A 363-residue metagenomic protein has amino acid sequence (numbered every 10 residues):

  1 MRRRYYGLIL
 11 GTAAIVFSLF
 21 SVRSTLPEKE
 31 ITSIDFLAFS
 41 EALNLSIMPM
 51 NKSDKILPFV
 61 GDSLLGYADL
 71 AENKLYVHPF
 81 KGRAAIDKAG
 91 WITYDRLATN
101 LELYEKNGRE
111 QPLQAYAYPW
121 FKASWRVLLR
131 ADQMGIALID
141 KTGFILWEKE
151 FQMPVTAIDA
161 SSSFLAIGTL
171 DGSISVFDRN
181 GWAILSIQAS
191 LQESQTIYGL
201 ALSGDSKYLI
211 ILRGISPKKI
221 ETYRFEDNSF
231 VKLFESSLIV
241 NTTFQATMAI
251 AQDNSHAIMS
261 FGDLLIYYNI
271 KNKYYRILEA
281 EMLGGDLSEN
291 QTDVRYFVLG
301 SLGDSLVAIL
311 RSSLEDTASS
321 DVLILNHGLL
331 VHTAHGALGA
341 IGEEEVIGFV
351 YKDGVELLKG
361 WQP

Functional and structural regions predicted by a protein language model:
M1-L64, W361-P363: Sequence/structural signature of beta-propeller modules and their immediately flanking N-terminal secretory/stalk
E30-L43, N73-P79, E102-A115, T142-E150 (+5 more regions): A short beta-strand motif characteristic of beta-propeller blades
A42-K52, H78-G90, P112-W125, E150-S162 (+5 more regions): Repeated scaffold domains used in trafficking and secretory/extracellular systems, primarily beta-propellers
S46-A68, R83-L97, L101-L103, Y118-A131 (+9 more regions): Short beta-strand elements that form the blades of beta-propeller/WD-repeat-like and other beta-sheet-rich scaffold
A68-D69, Y104-E105, I139-D140, D178 (+4 more regions): Structural recognition of the beta-propeller blade-terminating site
R130-M134, G143-F144, E150-F164, G168-D171 (+4 more regions): Extracytoplasmic electrostatic interaction patches
T156-E281, S288, T292: Acidic, serine/threonine- and glycine-rich low-complexity intrinsically disordered segments that serve as flexible
S313-I324, L330: Large, well-folded core regions of big proteins
